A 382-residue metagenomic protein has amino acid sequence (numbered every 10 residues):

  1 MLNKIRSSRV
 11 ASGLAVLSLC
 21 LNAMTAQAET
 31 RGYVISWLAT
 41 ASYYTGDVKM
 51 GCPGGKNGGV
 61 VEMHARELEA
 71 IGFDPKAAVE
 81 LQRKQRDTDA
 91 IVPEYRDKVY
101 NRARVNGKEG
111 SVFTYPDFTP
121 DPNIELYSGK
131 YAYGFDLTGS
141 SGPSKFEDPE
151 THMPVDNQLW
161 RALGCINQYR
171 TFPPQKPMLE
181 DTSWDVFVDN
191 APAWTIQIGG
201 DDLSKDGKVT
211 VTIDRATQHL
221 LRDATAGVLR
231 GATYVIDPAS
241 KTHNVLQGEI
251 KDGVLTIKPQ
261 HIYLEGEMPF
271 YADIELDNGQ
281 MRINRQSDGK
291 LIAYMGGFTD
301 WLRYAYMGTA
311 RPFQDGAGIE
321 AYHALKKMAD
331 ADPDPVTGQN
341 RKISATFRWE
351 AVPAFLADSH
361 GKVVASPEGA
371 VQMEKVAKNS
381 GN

Functional and structural regions predicted by a protein language model:
M1-L2, C20: Generic N-terminal leader/processing signal
L2-G13: Bacterial N-terminal signal peptides that target proteins for export
A11-N22: Bacterial N-terminal signal peptides
M24-A28: Sec/Tat signal peptide C-region and signal peptidase I cleavage site
E29-N382: Extracytosolic secretory-pathway proteins
